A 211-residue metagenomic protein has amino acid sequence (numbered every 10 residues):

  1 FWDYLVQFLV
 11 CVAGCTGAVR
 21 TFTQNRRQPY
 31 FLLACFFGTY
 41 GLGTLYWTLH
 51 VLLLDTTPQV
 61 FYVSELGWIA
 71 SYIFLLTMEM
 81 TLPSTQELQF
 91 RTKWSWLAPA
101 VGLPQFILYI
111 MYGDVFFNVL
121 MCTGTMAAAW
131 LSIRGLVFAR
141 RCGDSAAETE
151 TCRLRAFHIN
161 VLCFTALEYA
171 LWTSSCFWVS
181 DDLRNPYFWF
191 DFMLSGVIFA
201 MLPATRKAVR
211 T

Functional and structural regions predicted by a protein language model:
F1-A13, I110-T123: Hydrophobic transmembrane alpha-helical segments in integral membrane proteins
V6-G17, P29-L53, E65-F74, L103-F106 (+2 more regions): Hydrophobic alpha-helical transmembrane segments of multi-pass membrane proteins
L9, E65, N118-A128, Y187-L194: Hydrophobic core segments of alpha-helical transmembrane domains in multi-pass membrane proteins
G14-R26, L54-Q59, S64-W96, I107 (+2 more regions): Internal transmembrane alpha-helix with an interfacial aromatic "cap," most often the third helix
Q24-T39, E87-A98, A146-V161, T211: Membrane-interfacial loop-to-transmembrane alpha-helix junctions, especially the N-terminal start
L52-Q59, I107-V119, W178-D182: Membrane-interface helix caps and helix-loop-helix hairpins in membrane proteins
W96-V115, T125-S132: Surface-exposed interaction/gating patches
A129-T211: C-terminal transmembrane-bundle signature of multipass membrane proteins, characterized by strong activation on
